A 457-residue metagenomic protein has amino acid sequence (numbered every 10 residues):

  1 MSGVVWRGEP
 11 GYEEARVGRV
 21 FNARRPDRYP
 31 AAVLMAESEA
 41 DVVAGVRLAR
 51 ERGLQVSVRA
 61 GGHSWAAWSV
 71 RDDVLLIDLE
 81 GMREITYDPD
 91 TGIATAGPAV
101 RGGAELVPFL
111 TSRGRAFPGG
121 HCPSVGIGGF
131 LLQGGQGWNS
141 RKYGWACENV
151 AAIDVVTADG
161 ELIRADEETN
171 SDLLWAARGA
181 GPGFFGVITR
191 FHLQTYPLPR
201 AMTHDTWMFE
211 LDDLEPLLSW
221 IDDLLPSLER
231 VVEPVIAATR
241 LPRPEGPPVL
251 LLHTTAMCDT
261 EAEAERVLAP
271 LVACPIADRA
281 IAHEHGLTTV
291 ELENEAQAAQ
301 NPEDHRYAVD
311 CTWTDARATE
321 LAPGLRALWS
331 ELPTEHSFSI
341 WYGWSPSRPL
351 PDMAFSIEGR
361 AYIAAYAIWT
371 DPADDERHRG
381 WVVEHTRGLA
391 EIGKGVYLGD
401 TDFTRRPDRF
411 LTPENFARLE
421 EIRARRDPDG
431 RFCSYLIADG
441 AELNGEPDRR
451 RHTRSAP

Functional and structural regions predicted by a protein language model:
M1-P457: Soluble FAD-dependent oxygen oxidases
